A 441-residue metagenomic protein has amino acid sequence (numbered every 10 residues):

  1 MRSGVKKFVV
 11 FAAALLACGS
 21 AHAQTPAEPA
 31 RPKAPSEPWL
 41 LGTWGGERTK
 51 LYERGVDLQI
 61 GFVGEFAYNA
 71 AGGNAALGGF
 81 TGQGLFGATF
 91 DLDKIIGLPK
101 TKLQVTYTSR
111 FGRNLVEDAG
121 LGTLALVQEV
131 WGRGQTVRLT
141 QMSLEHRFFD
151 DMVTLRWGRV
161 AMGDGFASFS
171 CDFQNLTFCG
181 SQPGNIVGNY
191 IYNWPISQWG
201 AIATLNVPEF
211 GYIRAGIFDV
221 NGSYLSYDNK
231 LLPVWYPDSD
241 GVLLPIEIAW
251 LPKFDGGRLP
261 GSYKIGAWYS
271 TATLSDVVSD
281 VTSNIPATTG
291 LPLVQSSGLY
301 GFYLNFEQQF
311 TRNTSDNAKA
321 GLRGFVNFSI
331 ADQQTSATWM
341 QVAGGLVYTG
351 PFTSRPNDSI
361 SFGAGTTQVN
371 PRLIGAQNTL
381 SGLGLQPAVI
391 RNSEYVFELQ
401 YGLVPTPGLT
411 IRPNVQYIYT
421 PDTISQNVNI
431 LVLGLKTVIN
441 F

Functional and structural regions predicted by a protein language model:
F8-L15, G19-E65, N69, A75 (+1 more regions): N-terminal periplasmic/intermembrane-space "pro-region" immediately following the signal or transit peptide
G42-L58, D91-L103, F149-M152, F210 (+4 more regions): Short loop/turn motifs that connect adjacent beta-strands in outer-membrane beta-barrel proteins
L58-F66, L103-S109, L155-R159, I213-D219 (+6 more regions): Transmembrane beta-barrel strands of outer-membrane/channel proteins
G64, F90-K94, H146-F148, R159 (+7 more regions): Residue-level signature of outer-membrane beta-barrel architecture
L77, T81-S223, S336-A343, G350-Q377: Outer membrane beta-barrel
G184-S315, K319-G324, F328-A331, Y348: Signature for the C-terminal beta-barrel architecture of outer-membrane proteins
L232, E247-A249, G266-Y300, R312-D316 (+2 more regions): Outer membrane beta-barrel transmembrane domains
N429-F441: Outer-membrane beta-barrel "beta-signal"
